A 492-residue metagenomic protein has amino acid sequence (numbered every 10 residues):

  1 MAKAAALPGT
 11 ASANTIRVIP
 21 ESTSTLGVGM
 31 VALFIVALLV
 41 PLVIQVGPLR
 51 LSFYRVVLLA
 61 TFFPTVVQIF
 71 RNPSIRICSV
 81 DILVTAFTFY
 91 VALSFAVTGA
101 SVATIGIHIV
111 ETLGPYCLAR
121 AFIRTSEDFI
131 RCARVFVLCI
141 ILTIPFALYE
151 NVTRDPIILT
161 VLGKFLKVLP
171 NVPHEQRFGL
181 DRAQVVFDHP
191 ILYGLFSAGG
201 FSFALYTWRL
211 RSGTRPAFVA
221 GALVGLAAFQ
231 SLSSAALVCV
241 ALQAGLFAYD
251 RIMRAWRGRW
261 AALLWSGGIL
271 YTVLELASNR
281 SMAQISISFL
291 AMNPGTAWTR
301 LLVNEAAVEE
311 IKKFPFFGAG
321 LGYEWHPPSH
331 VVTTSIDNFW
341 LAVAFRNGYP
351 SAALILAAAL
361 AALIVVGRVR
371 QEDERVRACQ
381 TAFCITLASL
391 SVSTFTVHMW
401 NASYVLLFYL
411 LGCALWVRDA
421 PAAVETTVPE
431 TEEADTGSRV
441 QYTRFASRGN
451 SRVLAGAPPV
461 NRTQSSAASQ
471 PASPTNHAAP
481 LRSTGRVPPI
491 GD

Functional and structural regions predicted by a protein language model:
T23-A32, S79-F87, A119-V161: Interfacial loop-to-transmembrane-helix boundary motif in multi-pass membrane proteins
T25-V46, R55-G114, L390-S391: N-terminal hydrophobic segments of proteins, predominantly signal-anchor/transmembrane helices of inner/organellar
V28-A37, L264, V365-T396, G412: Loop-to-helix entry and N-terminal half of a specific, functionally important transmembrane alpha helix in multi-pass
A60, T381-S393, H398-A446: Transmembrane alpha-helices of multi-pass inner-membrane enzymes
A92, A133-F165, P170-D250, I364: Alpha-helical transmembrane segments of multi-pass inner-membrane proteins
P145, Y149-D155, A248-A291, V308-K313 (+1 more regions): A membrane-periplasm/extracellular boundary helix in multi-pass inner-membrane enzymes that assemble envelope glycans
V185, H189-I191, A227-F229, S233 (+4 more regions): A conserved mid-to-late transmembrane alpha helix and its immediate loop/hinge that forms the functional core
R280-P350, V366-R375: Long extracytoplasmic/lumenal interhelical loops at the membrane interface of multi-pass membrane proteins
